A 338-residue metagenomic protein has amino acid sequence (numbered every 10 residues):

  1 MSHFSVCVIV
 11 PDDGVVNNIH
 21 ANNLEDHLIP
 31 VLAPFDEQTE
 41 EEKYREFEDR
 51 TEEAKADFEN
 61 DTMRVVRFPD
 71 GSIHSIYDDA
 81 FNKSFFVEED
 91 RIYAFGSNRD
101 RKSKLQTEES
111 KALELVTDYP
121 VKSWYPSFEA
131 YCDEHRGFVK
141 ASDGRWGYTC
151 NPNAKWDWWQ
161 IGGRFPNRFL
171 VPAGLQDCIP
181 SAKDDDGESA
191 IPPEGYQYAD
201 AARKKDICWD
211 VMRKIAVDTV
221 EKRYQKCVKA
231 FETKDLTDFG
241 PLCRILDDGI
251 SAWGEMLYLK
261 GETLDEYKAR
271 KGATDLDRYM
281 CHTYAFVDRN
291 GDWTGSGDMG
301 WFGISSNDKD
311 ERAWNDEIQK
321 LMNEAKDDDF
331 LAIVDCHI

Functional and structural regions predicted by a protein language model:
S2-K320, E324: Acidic (Asp/Glu-rich) sequence patches and key acidic residues that form negatively charged surfaces used
D328-I338: C-terminal or internal capping secondary-structure element at the end of a domain, subdomain, or sheet
